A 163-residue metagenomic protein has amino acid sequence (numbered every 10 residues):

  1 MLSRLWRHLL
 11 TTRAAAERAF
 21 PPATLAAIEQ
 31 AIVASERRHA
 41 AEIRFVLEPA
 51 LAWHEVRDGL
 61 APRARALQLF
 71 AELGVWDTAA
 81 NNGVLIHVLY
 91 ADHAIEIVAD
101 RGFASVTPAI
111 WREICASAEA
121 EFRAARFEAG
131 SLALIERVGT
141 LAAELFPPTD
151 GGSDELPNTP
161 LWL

Functional and structural regions predicted by a protein language model:
M1-T149, S153, P157-N158, W162: Divalent-cation
